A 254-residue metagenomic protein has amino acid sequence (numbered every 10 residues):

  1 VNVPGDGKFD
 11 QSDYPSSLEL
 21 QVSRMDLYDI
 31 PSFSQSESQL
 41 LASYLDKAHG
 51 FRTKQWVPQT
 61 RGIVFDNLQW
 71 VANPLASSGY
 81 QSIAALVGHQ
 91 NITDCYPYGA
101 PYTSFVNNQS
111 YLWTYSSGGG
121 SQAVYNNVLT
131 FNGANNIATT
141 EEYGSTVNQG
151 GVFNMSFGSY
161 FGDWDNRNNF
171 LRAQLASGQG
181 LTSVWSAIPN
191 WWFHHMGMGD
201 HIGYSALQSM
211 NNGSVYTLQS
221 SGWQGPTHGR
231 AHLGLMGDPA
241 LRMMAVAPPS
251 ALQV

Functional and structural regions predicted by a protein language model:
V1-A251: Cysteine-dependent hydrolase recognition
